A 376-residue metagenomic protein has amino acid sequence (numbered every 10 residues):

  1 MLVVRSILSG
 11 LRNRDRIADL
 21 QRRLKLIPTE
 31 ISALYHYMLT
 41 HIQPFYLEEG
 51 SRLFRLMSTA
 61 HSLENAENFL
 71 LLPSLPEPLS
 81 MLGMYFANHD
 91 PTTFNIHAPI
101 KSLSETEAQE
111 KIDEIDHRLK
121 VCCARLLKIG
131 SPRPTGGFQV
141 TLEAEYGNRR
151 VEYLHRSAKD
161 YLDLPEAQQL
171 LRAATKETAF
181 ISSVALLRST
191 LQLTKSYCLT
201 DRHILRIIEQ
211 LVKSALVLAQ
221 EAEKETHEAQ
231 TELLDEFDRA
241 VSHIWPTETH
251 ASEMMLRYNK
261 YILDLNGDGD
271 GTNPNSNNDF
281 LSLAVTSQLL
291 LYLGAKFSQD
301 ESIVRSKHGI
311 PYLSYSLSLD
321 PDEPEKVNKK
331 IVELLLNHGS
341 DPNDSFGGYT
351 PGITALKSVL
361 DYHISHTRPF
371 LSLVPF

Functional and structural regions predicted by a protein language model:
L2-F346: Leucine/isoleucine-rich amphipathic helices and adjacent mixed helix/strand linkers that form non-membrane
